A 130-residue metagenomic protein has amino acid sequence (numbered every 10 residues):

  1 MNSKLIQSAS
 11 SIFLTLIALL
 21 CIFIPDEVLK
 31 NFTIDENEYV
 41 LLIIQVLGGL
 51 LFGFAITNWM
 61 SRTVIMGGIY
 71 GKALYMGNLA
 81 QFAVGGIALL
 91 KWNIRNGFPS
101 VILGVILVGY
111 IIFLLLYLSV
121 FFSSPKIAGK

Functional and structural regions predicted by a protein language model:
K4-L5, I17-L42: Membrane-helix boundary elements
L16-L19, V40-T63, M76-G86: Core segments of alpha-helical transmembrane spans in multipass integral membrane proteins
D26-N31, R62-T63, A88-R95: Juxtamembrane "helix-exit" motif on the non-cytosolic side of transmembrane helices
F32-L41, Y70-A73, G97-V108: Non-cytosolic membrane-interface motifs at loop->transmembrane helix junctions
I56-G71, N93-I94: Juxtamembrane helix-break-helix junctions at the cytosolic face of small multi-pass alpha-helical membrane proteins
K72-L89, G109-F113: Hydrophobic alpha-helical membrane segments
I87-G104, F122: Membrane-helix boundary connector in multi-pass membrane proteins
I111-K130: Membrane-water interface at the C-terminal end of transmembrane alpha helices
